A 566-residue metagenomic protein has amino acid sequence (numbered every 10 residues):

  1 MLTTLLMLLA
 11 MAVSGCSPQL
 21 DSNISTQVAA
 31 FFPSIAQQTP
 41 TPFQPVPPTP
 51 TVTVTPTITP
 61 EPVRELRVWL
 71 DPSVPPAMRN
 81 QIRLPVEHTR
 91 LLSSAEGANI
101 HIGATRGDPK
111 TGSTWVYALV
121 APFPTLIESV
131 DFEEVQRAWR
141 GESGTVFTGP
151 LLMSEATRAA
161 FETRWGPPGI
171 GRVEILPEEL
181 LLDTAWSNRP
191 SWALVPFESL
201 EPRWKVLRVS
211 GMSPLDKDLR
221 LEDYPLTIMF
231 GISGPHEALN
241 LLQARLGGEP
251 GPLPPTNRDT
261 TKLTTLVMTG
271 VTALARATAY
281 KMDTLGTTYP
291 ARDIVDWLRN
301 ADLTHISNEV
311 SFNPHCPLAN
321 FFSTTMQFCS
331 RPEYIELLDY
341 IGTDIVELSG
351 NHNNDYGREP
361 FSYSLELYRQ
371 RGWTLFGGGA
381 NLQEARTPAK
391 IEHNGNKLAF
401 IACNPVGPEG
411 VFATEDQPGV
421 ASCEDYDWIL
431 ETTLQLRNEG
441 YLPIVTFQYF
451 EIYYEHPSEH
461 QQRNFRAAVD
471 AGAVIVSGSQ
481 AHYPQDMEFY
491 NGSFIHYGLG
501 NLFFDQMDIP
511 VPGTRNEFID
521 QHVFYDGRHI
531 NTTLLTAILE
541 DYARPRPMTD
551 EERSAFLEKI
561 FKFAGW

Functional and structural regions predicted by a protein language model:
M1-L119, L181, R189-P190, S199 (+9 more regions): Intrinsically disordered, low-complexity Ser/Thr/Pro-rich tracts
L8, V135, T184, A467 (+1 more regions): Hydrophobic/aromatic ligand-binding patch that stacks against planar heteroaromatic rings of cofactors or nucleotides
D21-S22, L126, R172, D355 (+1 more regions): Short N-terminal micro-motifs specific to bacterial/archaeal maturation and metal-cluster initiation sites
P62-E87, A95-N99, G103-T256: Exported/periplasmic ABC-transporter solute-binding proteins
G247-W566: Acidic, metal/ion-coordinating pockets
